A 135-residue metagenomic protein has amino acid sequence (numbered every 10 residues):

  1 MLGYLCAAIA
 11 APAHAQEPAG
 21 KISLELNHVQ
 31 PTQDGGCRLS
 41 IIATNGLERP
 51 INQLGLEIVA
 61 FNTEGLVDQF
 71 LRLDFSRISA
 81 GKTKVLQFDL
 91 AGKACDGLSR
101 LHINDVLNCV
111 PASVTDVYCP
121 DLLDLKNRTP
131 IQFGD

Functional and structural regions predicted by a protein language model:
M1-A8: Bacterial N-terminal signal peptides
A10-P12: N-terminal signal peptide c-region/cleavage motif recognized by signal peptidases
H14-G36, S40, Y118-P120, D124-G134: Low-complexity, acidic Ser/Thr/Pro/Gly-rich terminal tails and inter-domain linkers that flank the onset of structured
I41-E48: Asparagine-centered strand-capping/turn motif at beta-strand->loop junctions
R49-Q53: Short acidic/proline- and small/hydrophobic-mixed sequence motifs that coincide with surface turns and coil-to-beta
L56-I58: Hydrophobic beta-strand segments
F61-S99, C109: Intrinsically disordered, low-complexity Pro/Gly/Ser/Thr-rich segments with frequent PxxP/GP/PP motifs and embedded
G92-D135: Terminal connector regions
